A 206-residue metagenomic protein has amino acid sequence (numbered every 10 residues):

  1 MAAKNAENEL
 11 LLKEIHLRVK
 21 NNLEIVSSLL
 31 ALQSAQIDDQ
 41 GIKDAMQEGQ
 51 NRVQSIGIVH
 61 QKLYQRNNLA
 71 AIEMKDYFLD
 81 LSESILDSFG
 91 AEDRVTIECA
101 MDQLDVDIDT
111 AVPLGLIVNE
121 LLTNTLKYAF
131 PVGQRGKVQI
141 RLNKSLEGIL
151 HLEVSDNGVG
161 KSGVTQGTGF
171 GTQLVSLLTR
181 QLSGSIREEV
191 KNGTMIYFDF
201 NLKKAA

Functional and structural regions predicted by a protein language model:
A2-N5, E9-L12, H16, L23 (+4 more regions): Amphipathic, heptad-repeat alpha-helical coiled-coil "signal-transmission/dimerization" linkers that couple sensory
A3-L12, H16, D38, G90-N119 (+2 more regions): Conserved short strand/loop->alpha-helix "switch" segment adjacent to the catalytic nucleotide/phosphoryl-transfer site
A6, L30-I42, N67-N68: Short acidic helix/loop segment immediately C-terminal to the autophosphorylated histidine in two-component histidine
Q47-Q54, I58, A71-S88, N143: Short beta-to-alpha transition helix within the HATPase_c
R135-G148: Short beta-strand/loop element within the Bergerat-fold HATPase_c
K137, G160, K191-Y197: Glycine-rich nucleotide-binding loop
L146, S162-V190: ATP phosphate-binding glycine-rich loop and adjacent ATP-lid/helix-beta elements within ATP-binding kinase/ATPase
H151-G158: Conserved DxG motif in ATP/Mg2+-binding regions
